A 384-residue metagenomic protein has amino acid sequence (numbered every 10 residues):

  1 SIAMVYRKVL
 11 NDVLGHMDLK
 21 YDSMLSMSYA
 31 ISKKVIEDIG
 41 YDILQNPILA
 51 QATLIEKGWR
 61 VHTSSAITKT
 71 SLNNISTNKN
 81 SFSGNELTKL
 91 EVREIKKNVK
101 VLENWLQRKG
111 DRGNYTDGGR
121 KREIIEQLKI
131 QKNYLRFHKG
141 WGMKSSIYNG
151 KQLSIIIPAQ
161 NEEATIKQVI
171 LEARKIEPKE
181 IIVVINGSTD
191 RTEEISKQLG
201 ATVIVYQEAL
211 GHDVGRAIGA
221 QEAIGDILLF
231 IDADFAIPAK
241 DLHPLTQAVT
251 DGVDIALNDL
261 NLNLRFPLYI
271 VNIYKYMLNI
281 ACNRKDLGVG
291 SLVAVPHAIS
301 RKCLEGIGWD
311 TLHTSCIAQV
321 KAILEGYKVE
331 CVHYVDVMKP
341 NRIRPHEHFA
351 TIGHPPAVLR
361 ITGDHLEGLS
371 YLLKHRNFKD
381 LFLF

Functional and structural regions predicted by a protein language model:
S1-K33, H243-R301: Acceptor/aglycone-binding surface of glycosyltransferases and processive sugar-polymer synthases
L49, Q152-S154, I317: Cell-envelope/extracellular polymer assembly enzymes that use nucleotide-activated donors
E56-S145, L324-F384: C-terminal catalytic/acceptor-binding lobe
Q160-K175: Short, well-formed alpha-helical segments that are part of the catalytic scaffolds of diverse glycosyltransferases
I185-E193: A conserved acidic beta->alpha catalytic loop
Y206-A223: Glycine-rich, basic loop-to-helix element that forms the pyrophosphate-binding segment of sugar-nucleotide handling
L228: Short aromatic/hydrophobic "clamp" motif used to bind/position activated sugar donors
D232-I237: The conserved acidic donor/metal-binding loop of glycosyltransferases
